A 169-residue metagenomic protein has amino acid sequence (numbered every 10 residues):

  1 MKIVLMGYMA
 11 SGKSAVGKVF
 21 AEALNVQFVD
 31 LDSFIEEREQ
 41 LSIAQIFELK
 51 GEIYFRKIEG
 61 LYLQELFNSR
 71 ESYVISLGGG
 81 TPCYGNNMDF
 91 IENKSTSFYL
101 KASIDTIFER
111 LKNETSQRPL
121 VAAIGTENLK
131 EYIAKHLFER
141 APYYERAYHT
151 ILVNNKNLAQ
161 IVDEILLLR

Functional and structural regions predicted by a protein language model:
L5: Hydrophobic anchor at the beta1->P-loop junction of P-loop NTPases
Y8: P-loop (Walker A) phosphate-binding loop of NTP-binding proteins
S11: ATP-binding Walker
S14: Walker A/P-loop
V19, A23, F138-R169: NTP-dependent small-molecule kinase module
S33-E92, Q117: ATP-dependent small-molecule kinase phosphotransfer cores that center on conserved nucleotide phosphate-binding segments
G78-T81, S103-I104, K156: Short glycine-rich anion-binding loops that position phosphate/pyrophosphate groups of nucleotides and phosphorylated
K94-E139: A glycine- and Lys/Arg-enriched "phosphate-lid" helix/loop adjacent to the NTP-binding pocket of small-molecule kinases
